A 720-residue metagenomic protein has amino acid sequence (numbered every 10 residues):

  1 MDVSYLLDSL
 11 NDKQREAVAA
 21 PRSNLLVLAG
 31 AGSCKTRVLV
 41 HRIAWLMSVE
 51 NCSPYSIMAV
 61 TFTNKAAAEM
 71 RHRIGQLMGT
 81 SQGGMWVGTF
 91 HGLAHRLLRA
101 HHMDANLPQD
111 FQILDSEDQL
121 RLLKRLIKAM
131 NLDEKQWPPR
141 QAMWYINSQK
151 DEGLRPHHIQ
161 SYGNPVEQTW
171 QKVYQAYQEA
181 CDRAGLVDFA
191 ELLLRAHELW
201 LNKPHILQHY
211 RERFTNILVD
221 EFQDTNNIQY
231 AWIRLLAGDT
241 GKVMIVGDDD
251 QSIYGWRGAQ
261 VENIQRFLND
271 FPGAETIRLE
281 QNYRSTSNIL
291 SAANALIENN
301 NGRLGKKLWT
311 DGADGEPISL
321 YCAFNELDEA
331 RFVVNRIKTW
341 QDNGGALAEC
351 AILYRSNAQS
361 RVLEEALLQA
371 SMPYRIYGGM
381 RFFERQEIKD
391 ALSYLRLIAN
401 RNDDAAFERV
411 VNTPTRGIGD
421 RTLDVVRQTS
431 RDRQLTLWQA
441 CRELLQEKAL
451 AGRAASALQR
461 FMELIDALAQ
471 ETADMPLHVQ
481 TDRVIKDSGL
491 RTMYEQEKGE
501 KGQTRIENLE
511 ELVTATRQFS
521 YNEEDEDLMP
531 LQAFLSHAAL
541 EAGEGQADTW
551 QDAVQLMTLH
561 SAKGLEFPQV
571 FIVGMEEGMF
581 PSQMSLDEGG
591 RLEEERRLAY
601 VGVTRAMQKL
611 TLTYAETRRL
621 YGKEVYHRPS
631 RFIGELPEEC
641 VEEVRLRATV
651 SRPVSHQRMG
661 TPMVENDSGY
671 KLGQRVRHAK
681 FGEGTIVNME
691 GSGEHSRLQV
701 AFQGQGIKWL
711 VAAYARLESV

Functional and structural regions predicted by a protein language model:
M1, T240, A562-M579, M584-S585 (+2 more regions): Structural signature of nuclease core domains in nucleic-acid processing machines
V3, D8-A19, S23-L28, V38-L39 (+7 more regions): Conserved helicase NTPase motor core
S23, C52-S56, S81-G84, D239-K242 (+9 more regions): Short glycine-/polar-rich loops that comprise or flank the Walker A/P-loop and associated switch/sensor motifs
L28-G30, V60, C322, Y377: Residues at the beta-strand->loop junction immediately N-terminal to the Walker
A31-L39, I43, P272-E275, E280-P373 (+4 more regions): Helicase P-loop NTPase motor core
R37-C52, R73, R234: Walker A/P-loop NTP-binding motif
S56-Y145, K150, H157-Y162, Y321 (+1 more regions): Conserved P-loop NTPase-based nucleic-acid remodeling module centered on helicase motor cores
I159, G163, A346, S360-M372 (+3 more regions): Conserved helicase C-terminal RecA-like lobe
